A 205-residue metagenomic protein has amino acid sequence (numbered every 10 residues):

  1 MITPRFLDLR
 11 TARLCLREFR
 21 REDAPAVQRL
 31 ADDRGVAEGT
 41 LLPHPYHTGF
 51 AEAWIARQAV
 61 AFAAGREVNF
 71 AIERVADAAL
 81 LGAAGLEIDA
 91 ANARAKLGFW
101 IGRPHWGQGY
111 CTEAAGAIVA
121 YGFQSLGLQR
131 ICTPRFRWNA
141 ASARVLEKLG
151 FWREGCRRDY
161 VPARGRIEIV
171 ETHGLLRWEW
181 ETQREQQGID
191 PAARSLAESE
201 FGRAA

Functional and structural regions predicted by a protein language model:
M1-G35, N69, E73-A205: Acyl-donor (CoA/ACP) binding surface of acyl/acetyltransferases
A31, T40, F62-A63: Hydrophobic residues in alpha-helical segments
G35-R57, V68: Conserved GNAT-fold acetyl-CoA-binding loop/helix
R57-Q58, Y121: A generic secondary-structure signal
V60-R66, F151: Short loop/turn motifs at secondary-structure junctions and domain boundaries
